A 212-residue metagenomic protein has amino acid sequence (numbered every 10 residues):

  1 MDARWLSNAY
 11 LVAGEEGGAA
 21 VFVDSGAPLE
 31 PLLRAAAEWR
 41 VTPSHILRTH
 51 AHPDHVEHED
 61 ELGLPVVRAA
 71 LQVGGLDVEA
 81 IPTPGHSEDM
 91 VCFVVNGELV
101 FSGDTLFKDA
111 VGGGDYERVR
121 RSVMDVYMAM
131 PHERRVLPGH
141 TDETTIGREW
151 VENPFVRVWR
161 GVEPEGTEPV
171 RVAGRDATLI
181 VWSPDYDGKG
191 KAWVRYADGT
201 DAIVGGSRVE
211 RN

Functional and structural regions predicted by a protein language model:
M1-W39, C92-G103: Conserved beta-strand hairpin/beta-sheet module of binuclear metal-dependent hydrolase folds, prominently
D2, S25-A27, A51, G85-S87 (+5 more regions): Active-site metal-binding loops of divalent metal-dependent hydrolases
L11, L71-V95, V100: Core dinuclear metal-dependent hydrolase active-site scaffold
A20, I46, D77, L99-V100 (+1 more regions): Hydrophobic "anchor" residues on beta-strands that sit immediately upstream of conserved functional sites
L29-A70: Active-site metal-binding motif and surrounding structural segment of the metallo-beta-lactamase
I46-V56, I81-M90, V136-E143: Histidine-centered catalytic micro-motifs
L106-E117, V151-F155: Active-site-proximal segments of metal-dependent phosphoesterases and phosphodiesterases across multiple
R121-N212: Accessory terminal helices/loops
